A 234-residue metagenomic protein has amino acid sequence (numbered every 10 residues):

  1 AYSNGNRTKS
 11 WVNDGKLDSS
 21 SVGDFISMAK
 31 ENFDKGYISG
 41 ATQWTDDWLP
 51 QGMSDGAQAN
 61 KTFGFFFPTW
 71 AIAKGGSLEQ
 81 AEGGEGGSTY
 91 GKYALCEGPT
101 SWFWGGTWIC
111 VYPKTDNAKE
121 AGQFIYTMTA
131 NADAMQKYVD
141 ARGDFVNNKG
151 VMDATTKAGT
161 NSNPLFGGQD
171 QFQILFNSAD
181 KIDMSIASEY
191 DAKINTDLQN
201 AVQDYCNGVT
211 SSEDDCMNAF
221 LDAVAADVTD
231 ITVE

Functional and structural regions predicted by a protein language model:
A1-V12, F103-V111, Q171-F172, K193-Q203: Periplasmic solute-binding protein
K9-S21, F67, E97, Y112: Short beta-strand->loop
W11-D46: Glycine-centered hinge/linker elements that transmit conformational signals in sensory and ligand-binding systems
K30-Y37, P113-D116, Y126-A134, G143 (+2 more regions): Sec-exported extracytoplasmic/periplasmic mature domains
D34, G167, Q173-E234: Conserved C-terminal helix/tail region of periplasmic/extracytoplasmic solute-binding proteins
K35, E79-F145, G150: Extracytoplasmic/periplasmic substrate-recognition and gating elements
D46-F65, N200, D204-V209: Short helices/loops that flank or line small-molecule/ion binding pockets
F66-G75: Beta->alpha turn/N-cap motifs
